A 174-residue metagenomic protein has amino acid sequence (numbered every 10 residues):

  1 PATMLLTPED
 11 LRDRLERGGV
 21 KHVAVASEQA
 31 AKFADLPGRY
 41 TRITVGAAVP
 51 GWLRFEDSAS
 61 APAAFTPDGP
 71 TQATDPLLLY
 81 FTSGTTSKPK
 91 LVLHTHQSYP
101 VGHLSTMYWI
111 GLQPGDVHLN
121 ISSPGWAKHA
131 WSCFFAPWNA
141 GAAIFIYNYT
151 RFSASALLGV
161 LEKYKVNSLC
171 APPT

Functional and structural regions predicted by a protein language model:
P1-H22, K90-L93, A143-T150: Short beta-strand->loop structural element characteristic of the AMP-binding/adenylate-forming
L11, H22-A34, A48, Y147-T150 (+1 more regions): Adenylate-forming
R12-L15, D68, S155-L158: Short hydrophobic/charged patches on amphipathic alpha-helices used for structural packing and interfaces
H22, E28-A73: ANL superfamily adenylate-forming
V23, P76, T82-T85, H118 (+3 more regions): Conserved S/T- and glycine-rich ATP-binding loop of Class I adenylate-forming
S60-F81, S87-K88, G111-V117: Conserved pre-ATP/AMP-binding loop-to-beta segment of ANL
P100-V117, P124-S168: Conserved AMP-binding/adenylation subdomain of ANL enzymes
